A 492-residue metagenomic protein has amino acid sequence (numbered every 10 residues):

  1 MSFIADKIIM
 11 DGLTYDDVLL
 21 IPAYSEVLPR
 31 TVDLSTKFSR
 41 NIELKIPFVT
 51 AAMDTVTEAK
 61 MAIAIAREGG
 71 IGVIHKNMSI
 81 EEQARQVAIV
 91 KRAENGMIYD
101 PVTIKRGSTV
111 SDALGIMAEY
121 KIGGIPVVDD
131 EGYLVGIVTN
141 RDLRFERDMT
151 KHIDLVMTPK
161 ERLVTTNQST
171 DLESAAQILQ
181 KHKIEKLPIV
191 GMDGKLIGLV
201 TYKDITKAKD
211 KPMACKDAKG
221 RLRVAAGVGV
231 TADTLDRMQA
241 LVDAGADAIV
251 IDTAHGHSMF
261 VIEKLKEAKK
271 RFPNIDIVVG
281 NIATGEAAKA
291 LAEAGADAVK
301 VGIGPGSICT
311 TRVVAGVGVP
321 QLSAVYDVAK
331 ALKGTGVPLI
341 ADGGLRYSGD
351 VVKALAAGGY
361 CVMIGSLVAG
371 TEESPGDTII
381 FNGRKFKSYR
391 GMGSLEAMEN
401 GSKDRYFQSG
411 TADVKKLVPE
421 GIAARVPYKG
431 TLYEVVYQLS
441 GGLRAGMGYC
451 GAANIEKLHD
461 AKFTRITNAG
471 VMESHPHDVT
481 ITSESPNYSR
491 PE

Functional and structural regions predicted by a protein language model:
M1-Y24, I104-K105, N167, S174-Q177 (+4 more regions): Alpha/beta catalytic cores of nucleotide-metabolism and tRNA/nucleoside-modifying enzymes
R30, S79-A88, E146-T150, D171 (+6 more regions): Active-site-adjacent beta->alpha loops and helix N-cap segments on the catalytic face of soluble alpha/beta enzymes
R30-L44, A51-M53, E82-Y120, V127-D129 (+5 more regions): Bateman/CBS regulatory modules and CBS-like beta-alpha motifs in cytosolic regions of diverse proteins
E43-T50, G96-P101, D217-G227, A268-A283 (+2 more regions): Short beta-strand/loop segments at the ligand-binding rim of alpha/beta enzyme cores
K60-I63, D236-A244, A283-V301, A341 (+1 more regions): Catalytic cores of alpha/beta
R67-E82, A246-S258, D297-A315, L345-I379: Glycine-rich phosphate-binding active-site loops on the catalytic face of alpha/beta enzymes
V73-N77, T103-I104, G124-P126, T165-T166 (+6 more regions): Catalytic beta/alpha-barrel core
I74-S79, I122, P126, Y133-M149 (+4 more regions): Short beta->alpha transition motifs characteristic of CBS
